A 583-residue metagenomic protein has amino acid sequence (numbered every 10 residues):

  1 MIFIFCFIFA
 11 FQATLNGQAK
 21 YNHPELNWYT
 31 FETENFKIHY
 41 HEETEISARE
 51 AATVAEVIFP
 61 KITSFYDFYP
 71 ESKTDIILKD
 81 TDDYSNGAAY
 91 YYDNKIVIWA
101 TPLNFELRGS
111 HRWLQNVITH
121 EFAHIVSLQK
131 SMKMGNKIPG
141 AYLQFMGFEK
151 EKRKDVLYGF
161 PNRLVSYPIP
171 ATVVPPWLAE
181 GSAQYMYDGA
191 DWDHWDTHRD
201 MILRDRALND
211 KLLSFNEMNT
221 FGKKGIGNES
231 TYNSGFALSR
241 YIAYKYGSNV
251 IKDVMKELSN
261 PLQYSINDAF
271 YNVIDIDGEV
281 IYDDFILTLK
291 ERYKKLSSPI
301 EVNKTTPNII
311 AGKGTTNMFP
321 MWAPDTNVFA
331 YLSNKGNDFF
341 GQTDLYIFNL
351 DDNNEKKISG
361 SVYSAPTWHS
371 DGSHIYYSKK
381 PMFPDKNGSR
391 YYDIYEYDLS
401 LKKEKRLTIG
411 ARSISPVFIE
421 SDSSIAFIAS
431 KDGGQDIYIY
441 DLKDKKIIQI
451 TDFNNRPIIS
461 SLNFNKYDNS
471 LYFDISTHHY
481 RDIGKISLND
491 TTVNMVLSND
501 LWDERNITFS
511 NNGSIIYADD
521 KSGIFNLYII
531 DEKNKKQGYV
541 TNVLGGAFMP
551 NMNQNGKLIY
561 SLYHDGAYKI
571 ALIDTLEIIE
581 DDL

Functional and structural regions predicted by a protein language model:
M1-N22: Bacterial Sec-dependent N-terminal signal peptides
G17-P168: Juxtacatalytic substrate-recognition/specificity segment
K20, N27-T30, G225-S230, V254-T367 (+2 more regions): Beta/coil-rich, acidic/histidine-enriched accessory regions frequently appended to metallopeptidases
D93, W113-V117, S131-K245, L258-S297 (+1 more regions): Acidic/His/Gly-enriched intrinsically disordered linker/tail segments that often contain short helix/coil "MoRF-like"
T305-A311, N353-I358, K403-T408, K446-D452 (+2 more regions): A short beta-strand motif characteristic of beta-propeller blades
K313-N317, S333-D344, S359-Y363, S378-I394 (+10 more regions): A flexible loop/linker signature enriched in serine peptidases of the S9 family
P320-V328, P366-H374, P416-S424, L462-S470 (+2 more regions): Blade-terminus and WD-like Trp-Asp/Gly-His loop motifs, strongest in beta-propeller folds
N349-N353, D398-K402, D441-K445, S487-T491 (+2 more regions): Short loop/turn segments that connect beta-strands within beta-propeller blades
